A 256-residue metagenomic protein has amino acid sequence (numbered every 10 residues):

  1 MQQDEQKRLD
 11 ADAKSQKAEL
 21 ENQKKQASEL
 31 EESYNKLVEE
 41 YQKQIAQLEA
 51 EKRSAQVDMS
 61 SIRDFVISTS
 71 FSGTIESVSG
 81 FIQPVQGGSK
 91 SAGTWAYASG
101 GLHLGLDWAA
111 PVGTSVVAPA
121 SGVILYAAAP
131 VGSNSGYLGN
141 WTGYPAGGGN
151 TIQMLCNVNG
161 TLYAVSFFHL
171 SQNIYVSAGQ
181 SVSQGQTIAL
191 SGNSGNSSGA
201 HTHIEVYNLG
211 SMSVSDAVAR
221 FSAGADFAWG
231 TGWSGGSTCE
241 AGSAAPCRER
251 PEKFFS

Functional and structural regions predicted by a protein language model:
M1-S77: Alpha-helical oligomerization segments with coiled-coil/rod-like character
T74-V123, A127: Domain-scale macromolecular recognition modules
P84, S99-G100, V116-V117, Y144-A146 (+4 more regions): Extracellular/periplasmic catalytic domains that process cell-envelope and extracellular macromolecules
W108, G122, G185, H203 (+1 more regions): Terminal peptide-recognition signature
V116, G122-I124, G179-S191: A structural signal for short beta-strand/turn segments enriched in small hydrophobics and glycine
A118-Q172, A178, G199-N208: Zn2+-dependent peptidoglycan hydrolase active-site motif and core
P130-G132, I188-N196: Short, charged beta-turn/beta-strand-edge "cap" motif at the junction between a beta-strand and an adjacent loop
S177-Q180, E205-S256: Acidic, glycine-rich catalytic/binding loops that coordinate metals and/or anionic ligands
